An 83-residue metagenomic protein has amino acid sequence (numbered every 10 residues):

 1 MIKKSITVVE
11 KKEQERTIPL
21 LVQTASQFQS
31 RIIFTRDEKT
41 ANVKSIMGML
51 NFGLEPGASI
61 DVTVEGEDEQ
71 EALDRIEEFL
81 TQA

Functional and structural regions predicted by a protein language model:
M1-S5, S59-D61: Intrinsic-disorder/low-complexity, polar/charged segments enriched in Ser/Thr/Lys/Arg/Asp/Glu/Gln
S5-N42, M47, N51-F52: Compact, glycine-rich, soluble single-domain proteins
N51-A83: C-terminal structural segments of small proteins and small subunits
